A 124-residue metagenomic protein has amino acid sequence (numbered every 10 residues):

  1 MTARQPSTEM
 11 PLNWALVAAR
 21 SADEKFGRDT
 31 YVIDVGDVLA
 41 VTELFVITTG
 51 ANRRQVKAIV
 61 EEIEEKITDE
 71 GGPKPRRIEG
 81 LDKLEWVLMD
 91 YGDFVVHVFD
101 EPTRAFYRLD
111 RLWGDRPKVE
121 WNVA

Functional and structural regions predicted by a protein language model:
M1-V41, R53-V87, E101-T103, L109-A124: Polybasic/polar functional segments that serve as interface/processing modules
E43-F45: Catalytic metal-binding acidic patch
I47-G50: Short hydrophobic/aromatic beta-strand micro-patches that form the beta-sheet surface supporting nucleotide- or nucleic
M89-Y91: Active-site beta-strand termini and strand-to-loop segments that position acidic
